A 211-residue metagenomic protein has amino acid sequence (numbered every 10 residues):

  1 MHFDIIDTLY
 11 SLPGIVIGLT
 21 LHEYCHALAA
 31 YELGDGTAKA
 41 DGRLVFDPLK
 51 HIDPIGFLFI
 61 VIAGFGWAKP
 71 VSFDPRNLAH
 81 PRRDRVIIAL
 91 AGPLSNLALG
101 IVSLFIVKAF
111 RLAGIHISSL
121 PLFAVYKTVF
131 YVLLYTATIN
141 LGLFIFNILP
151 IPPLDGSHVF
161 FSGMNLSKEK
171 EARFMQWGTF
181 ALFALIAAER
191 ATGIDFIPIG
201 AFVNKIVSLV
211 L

Functional and structural regions predicted by a protein language model:
M1-L211: Hydrophobic transmembrane alpha-helices and their immediate loop junctions in multi-pass integral membrane proteins
